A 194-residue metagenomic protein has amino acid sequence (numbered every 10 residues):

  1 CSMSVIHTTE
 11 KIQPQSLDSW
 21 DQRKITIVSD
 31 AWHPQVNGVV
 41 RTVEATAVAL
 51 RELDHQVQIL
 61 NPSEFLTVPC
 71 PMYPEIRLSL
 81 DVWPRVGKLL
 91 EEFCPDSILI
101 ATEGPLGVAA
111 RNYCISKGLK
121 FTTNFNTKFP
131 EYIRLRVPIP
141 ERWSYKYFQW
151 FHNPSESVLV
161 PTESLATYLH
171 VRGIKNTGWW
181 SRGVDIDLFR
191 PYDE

Functional and structural regions predicted by a protein language model:
C1-F65, F93: N-terminal subdomain of nucleotide-sugar transferases
I25, S97, N112-Y132, H152 (+2 more regions): Active-site proximal beta-strand in glycosyltransferases
P71-L89: Glycine-rich, highly charged phosphate/nucleotide-binding loops
V86-G107, K117-T122: Short N-terminal targeting/anchoring amphipathic segment
F125, F129-E156, R172: A conserved, positively charged/aromatic
K146-Y192: Donor nucleotide-sugar binding/catalytic pocket of nucleotide-sugar-dependent glycosyltransferases
